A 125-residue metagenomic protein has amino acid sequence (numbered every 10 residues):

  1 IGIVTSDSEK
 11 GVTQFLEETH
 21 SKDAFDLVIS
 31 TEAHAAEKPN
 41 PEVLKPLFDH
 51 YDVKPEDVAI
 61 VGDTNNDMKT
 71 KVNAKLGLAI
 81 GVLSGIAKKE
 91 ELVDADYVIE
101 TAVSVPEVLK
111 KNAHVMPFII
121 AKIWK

Functional and structural regions predicted by a protein language model:
I1-L16: Substrate-recognition element of Asp-dependent hydrolases with the DxDx(T/V) motif
G11-Q14, P46, T70, E91 (+1 more regions): Phosphate- and divalent-cation-binding pockets in alpha/beta enzyme and binding domains that engage nucleotide-derived
K22-E37: A short, structured active-site edge motif that brings together acidic residues
A24-F25, P55, A95: Core-facing hydrophobic residues within beta-strands of well-ordered domains
K38-M68: Conserved Lys-Pro-Asp/Glu-containing loop-to-beta segment of HAD-superfamily phosphomonoesterases, centered on
I60-E100: Acidic, Mg2+-coordinating phosphoryl-transfer loop and its flanking beta/alpha structural elements, shared across
P106-M116, A121: Short amphipathic alpha-helix with an adjacent loop that forms part of the alpha/beta core around
